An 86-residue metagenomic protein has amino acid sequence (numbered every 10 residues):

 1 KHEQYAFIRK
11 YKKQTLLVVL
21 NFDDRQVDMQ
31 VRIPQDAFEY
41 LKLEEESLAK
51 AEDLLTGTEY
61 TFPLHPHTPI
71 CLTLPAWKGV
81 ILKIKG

Functional and structural regions predicted by a protein language model:
K1-G86: Carbohydrate-interacting/catalytic domains
